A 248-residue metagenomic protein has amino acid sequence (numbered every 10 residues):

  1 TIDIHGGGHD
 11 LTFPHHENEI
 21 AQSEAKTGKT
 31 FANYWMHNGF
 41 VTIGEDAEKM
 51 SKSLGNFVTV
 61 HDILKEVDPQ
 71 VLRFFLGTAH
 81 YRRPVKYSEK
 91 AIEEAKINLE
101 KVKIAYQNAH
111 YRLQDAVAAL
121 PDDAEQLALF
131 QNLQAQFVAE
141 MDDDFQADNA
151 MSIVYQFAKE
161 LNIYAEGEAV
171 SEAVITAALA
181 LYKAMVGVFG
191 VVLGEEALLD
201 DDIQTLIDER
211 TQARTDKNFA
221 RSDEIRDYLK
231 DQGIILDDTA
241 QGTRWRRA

Functional and structural regions predicted by a protein language model:
T1-H110: Alpha-helical recognition segments enriched in aromatics with Gly/Pro capping that present substrate-recognition
T12, P69-V71, L76-G77, D123 (+8 more regions): Non-catalytic interaction-recognition regions
W35-G39, L76, L113-A118, A150-I153 (+2 more regions): Short coil/turn segments at secondary-structure boundaries
M50-S51, L127-A128, A197-D202: Short helix-capping and inter-helix turn/linker motifs at the boundaries of alpha-helical repeat units
G55, N132-L133, D201-T205: Alpha-helix N-cap/N′ positions at the starts of helices
V85, A91-E172: Helix-loop elements that line ligand-binding/catalytic pockets
S152-A248: Basic, alpha-helical terminal appendages of large translation-related enzymes
